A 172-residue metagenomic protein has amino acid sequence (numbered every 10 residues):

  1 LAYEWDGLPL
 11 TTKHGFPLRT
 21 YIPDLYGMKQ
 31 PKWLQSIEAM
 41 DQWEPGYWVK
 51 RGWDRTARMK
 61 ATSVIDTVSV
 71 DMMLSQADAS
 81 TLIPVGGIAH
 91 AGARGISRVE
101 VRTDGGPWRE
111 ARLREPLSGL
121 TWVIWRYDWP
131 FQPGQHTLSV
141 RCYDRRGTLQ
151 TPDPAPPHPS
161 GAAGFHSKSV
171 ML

Functional and structural regions predicted by a protein language model:
L1-L172: Extended, aromatic/histidine-rich regions of cofactor-dependent oxidoreductases associated with respiratory
